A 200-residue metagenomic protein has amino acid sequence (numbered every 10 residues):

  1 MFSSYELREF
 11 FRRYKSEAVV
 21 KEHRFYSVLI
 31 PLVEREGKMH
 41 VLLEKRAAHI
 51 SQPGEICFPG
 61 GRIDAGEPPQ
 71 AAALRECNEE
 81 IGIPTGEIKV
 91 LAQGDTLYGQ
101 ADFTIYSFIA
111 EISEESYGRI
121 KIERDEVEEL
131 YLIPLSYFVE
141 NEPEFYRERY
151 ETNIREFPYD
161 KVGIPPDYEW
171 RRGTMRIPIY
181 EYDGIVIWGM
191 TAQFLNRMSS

Functional and structural regions predicted by a protein language model:
M1-C57, R62-E79, I83-R119, S136 (+2 more regions): N-terminal leader/linker segments that precede catalytic domains of diphosphate-processing enzymes
E123-D125: Phosphate/pyrophosphate-binding betaalpha-module
V127-L132: Flexible glycine-rich active-site/ligand-binding loops centered on an Asp-His dyad
P143-F145: Short aromatic-enriched loop/helix-cap "lid" or pocket-rim segments at secondary-structure transitions that line
